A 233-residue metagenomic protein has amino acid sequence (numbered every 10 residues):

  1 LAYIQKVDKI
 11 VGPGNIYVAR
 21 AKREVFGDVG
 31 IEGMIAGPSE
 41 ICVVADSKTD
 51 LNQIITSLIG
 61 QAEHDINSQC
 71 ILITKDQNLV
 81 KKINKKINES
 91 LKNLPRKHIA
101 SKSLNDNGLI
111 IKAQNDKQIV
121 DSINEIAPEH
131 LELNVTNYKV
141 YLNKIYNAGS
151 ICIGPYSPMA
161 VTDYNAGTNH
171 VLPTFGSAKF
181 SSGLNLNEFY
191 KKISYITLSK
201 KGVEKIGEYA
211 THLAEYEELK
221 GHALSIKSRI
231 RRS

Functional and structural regions predicted by a protein language model:
L1-Q53, S57-G60, H64-Q69: Conserved NAD(P)+-binding/catalytic subdomain of aldehyde/semialdehyde dehydrogenases
Y3, R23-G27, D46-D50, I59-N67 (+7 more regions): Generic secondary-structure signature for well-ordered alpha-helical cores
I4, G12-N15, I35, K48-T56 (+10 more regions): Electropositive phosphate-/nucleotide-binding environments in soluble metabolic enzymes
D8-V11, N15-Y17, G33, E40-V43 (+7 more regions): Structural motif
A21-R23, I54, K82-N84, N143-K144 (+1 more regions): Short, well-ordered secondary-structure micro-motifs
M34-E40, I66-I73, Q77, K81-N84 (+2 more regions): Gly/Ser/Thr-rich active-site loops/lids in small-molecule metabolic enzymes that frequently grip phosphoryl groups
H64, L72-A148: A glycine- and small/hydrophobic-rich beta-loop-beta segment that serves as a flexible "lid/hinge" or phosphate-binding
N124-S233: C-terminal core of ALDH-fold dehydrogenases
